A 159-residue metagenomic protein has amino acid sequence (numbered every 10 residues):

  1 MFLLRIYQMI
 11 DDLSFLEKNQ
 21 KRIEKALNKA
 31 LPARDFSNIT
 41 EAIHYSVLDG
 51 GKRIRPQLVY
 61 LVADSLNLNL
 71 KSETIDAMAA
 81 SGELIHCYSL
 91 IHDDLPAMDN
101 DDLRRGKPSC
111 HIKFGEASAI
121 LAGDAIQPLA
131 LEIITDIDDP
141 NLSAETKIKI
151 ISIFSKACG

Functional and structural regions predicted by a protein language model:
Y7-N28: N-terminal amphipathic/basic leader segments beginning at the initiator methionine
N28, P32-G159: Mg2+-dependent prenyl diphosphate-binding active-site environment of isoprenoid biosynthetic enzymes
